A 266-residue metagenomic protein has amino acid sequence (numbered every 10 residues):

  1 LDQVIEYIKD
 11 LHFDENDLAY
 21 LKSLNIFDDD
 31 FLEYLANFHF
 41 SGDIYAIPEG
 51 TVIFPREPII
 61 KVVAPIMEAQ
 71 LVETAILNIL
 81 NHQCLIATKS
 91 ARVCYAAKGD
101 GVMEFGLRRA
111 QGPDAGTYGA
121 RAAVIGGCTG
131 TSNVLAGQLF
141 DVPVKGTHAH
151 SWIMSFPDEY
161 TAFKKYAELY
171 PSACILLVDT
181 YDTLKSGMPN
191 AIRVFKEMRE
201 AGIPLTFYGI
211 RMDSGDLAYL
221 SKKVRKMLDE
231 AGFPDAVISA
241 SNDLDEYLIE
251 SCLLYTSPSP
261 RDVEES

Functional and structural regions predicted by a protein language model:
L1-K22: Intrinsically disordered, low-complexity, positively charged segments
I26, L32-S41, E49-F54, I59-P234 (+1 more regions): Buried, small/hydrophobic-residue-enriched core segments of structured protein domains
I44: Structured beta-strand/loop patches that form or line metal/cofactor-binding pockets in enzymes
Y255-P260: Conserved small/polar residues in nucleotide/adenosyl-binding loops
V263-S266: N-terminal low-complexity segments that are often proline-rich with Ser/Thr-Pro
